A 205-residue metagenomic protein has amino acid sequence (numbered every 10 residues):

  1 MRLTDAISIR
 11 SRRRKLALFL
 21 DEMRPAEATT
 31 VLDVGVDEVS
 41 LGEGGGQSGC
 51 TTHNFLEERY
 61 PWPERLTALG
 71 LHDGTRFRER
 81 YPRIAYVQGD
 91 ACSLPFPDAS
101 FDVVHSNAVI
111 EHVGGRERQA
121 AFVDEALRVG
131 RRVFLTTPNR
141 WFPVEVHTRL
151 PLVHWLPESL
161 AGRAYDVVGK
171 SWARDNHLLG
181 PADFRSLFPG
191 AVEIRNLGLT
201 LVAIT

Functional and structural regions predicted by a protein language model:
M1-E27: Class I SAM-dependent methyltransferase Rossmann-like catalytic core, especially the SAM/SAH-binding loop
R2-A6, N107-E117, K170-D175: Surface-exposed cleft-lining segments at the edges of enzyme active sites
R12-A17, Q47-N54, L178-P181: Well-ordered, non-membrane alpha-helical segments in soluble/globular domains
T29-F142: Conserved SAM-binding loop
R132-S159: Conserved class I S-adenosyl-L-methionine
V168-G190: Short alpha-helix
G190-L201: Conserved S-adenosyl-L-methionine
I204-T205: Active-site beta-strand termini and strand-to-loop segments that position acidic
